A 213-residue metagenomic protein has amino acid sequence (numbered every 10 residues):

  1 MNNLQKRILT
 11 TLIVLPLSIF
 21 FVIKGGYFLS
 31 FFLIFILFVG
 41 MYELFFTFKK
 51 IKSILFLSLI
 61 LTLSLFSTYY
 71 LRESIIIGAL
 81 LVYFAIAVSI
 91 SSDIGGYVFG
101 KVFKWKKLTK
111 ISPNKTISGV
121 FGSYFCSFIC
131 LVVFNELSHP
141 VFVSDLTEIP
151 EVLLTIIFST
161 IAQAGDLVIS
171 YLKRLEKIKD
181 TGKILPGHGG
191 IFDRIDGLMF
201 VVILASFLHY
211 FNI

Functional and structural regions predicted by a protein language model:
M1-T10, Y42-F200: Interhelical loop and helix-boundary elements at the membrane-water interface of polytopic inner-membrane proteins
L4-V22, L33-F35: Anchoring transmembrane alpha helix of integral membrane proteins
F21-L29, I213: Transmembrane helix interruption/hinge and helix-loop junction motifs
I34-E43: Central hydrophobic cores of alpha-helical transmembrane segments in multi-pass inner-membrane proteins across all
S206-I213: Juxtamembrane boundary at the C-terminal end of a transmembrane helix
